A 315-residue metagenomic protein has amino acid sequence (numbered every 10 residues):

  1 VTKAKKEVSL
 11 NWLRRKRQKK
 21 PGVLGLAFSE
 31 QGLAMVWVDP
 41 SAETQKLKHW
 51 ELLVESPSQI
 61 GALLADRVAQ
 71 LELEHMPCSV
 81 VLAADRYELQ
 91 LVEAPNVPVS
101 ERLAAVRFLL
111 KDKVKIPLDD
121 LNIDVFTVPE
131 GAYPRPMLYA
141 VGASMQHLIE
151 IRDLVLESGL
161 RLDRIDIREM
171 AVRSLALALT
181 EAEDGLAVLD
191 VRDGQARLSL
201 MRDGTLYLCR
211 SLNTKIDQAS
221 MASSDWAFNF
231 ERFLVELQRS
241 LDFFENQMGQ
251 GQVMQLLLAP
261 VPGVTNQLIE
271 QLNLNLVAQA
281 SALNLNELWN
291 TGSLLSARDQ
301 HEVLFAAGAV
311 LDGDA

Functional and structural regions predicted by a protein language model:
V1-A315: Hydrophobic/aromatic-enriched cytosolic interaction surfaces used to assemble or bind macromolecules
